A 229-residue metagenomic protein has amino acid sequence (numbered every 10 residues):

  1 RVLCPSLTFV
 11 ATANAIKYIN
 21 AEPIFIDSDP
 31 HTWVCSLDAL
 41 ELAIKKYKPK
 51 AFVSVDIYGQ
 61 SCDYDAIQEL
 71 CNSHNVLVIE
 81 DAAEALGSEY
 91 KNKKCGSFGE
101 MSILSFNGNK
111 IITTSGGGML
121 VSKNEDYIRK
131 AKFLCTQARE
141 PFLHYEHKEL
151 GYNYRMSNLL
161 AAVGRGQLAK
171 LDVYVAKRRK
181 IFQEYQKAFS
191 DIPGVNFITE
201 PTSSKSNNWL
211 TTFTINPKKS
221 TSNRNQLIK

Functional and structural regions predicted by a protein language model:
R1, G116-G117, L171: Short active-site oxyanion
R1-S73, L77-A82, E89: PLP-dependent aminotransferase-like
H31-T32, G59, K110, S203 (+1 more regions): Glycine-/small-residue-rich active-site loops that bind phosphorylated ligands and cofactors
D38, L42, A51-V55, Y64-A66 (+2 more regions): PLP-dependent aminotransferase class I/II
K46, C95-G96, I112, N153 (+1 more regions): Alpha-helix termination/capping residues and helix-transition junctions
K48, N75, G99-E100, P193: Residue-level detector of structured alpha->beta connecting loops
E80-T114, L143-K148: Conserved active-site segment immediately N-terminal to the catalytic lysine that forms the internal aldimine
S97-C135, N158: Active-site PLP attachment segment
